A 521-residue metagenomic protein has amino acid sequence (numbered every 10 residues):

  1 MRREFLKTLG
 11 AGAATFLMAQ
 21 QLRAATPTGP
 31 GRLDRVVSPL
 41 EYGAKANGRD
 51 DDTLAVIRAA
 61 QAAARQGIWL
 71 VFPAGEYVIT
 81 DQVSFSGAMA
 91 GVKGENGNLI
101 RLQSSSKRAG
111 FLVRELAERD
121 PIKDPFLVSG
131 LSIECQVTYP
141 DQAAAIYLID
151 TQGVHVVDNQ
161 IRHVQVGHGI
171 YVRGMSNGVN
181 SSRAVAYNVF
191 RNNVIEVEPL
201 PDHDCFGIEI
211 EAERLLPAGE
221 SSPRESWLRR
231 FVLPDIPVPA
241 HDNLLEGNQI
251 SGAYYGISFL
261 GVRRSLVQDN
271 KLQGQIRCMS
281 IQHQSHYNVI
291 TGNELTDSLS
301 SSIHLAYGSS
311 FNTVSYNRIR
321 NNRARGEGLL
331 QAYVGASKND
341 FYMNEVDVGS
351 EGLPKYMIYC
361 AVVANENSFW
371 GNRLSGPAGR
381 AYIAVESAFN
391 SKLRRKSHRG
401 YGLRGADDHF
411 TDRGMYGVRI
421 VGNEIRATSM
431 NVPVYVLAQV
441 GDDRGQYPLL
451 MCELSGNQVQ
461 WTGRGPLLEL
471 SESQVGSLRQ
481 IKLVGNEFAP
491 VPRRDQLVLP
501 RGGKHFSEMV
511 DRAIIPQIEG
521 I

Functional and structural regions predicted by a protein language model:
M1-A13: N-terminal secretory signal peptides and thylakoid transit peptides that target proteins across membranes
A24-R58: Right-handed parallel beta-helix/beta-solenoid
T53, I57, Q61-R108, I133: N-terminal extracellular ligand-recognition/capping segment immediately after the signal peptide
G67-W69, E76, Q82, M89-G91 (+18 more regions): Detector for repetitive beta-architecture
I68, T80-Q82, Q103-A109, Q136-A144 (+12 more regions): Short glycine/acidic-rich loop motifs that flank beta-strands on beta-rich extracellular proteins
R119-R264, Q273: Right-handed parallel beta-helix
